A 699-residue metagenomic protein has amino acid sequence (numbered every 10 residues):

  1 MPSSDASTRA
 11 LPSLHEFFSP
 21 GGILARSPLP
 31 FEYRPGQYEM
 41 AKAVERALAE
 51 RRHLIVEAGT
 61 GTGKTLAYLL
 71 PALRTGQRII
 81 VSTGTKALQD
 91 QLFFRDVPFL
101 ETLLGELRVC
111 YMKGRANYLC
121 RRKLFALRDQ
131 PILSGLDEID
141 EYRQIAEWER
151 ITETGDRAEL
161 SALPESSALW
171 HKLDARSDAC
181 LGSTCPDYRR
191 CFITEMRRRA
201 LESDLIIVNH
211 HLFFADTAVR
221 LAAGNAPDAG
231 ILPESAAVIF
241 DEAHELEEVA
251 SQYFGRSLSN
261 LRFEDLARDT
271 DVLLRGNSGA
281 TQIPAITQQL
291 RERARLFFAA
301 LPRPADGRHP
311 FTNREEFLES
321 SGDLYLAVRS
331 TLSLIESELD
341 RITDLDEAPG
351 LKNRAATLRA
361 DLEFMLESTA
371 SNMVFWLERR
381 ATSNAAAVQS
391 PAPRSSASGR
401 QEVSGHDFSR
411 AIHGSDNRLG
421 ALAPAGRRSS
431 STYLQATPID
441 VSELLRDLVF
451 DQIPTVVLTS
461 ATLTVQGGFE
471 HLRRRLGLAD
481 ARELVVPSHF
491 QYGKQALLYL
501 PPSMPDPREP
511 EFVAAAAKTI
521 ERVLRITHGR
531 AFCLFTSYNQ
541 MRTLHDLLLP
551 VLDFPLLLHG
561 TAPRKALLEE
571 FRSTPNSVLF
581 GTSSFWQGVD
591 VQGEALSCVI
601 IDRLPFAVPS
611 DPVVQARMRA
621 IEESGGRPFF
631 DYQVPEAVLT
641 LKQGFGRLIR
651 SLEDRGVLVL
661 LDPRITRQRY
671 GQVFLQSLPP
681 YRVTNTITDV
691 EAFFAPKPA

Functional and structural regions predicted by a protein language model:
P2-P28, Q77-I206, H211-F214, R268-D271 (+4 more regions): A substrate-engagement module of RecA-like helicase motors
A49-Y68: Walker A/P-loop
R74, D90, S177-A179, S183-A327 (+1 more regions): Signature of the SF2 helicase/ATPase Hel1-core->accessory helical subdomain module
W170-I206, T217-D228, L334-A386, R427-M504 (+4 more regions): A contiguous, basic/glycine-rich beta-loop/short-helix subdomain that forms a polymer-engagement track
T382-S431: Intrinsic disorder/low-complexity segments
A496, P501-E511, H559-I665: Conserved RecA-like P-loop NTPase helicase motor core
S503-T536: Conserved interdomain hinge at the start of the Helicase C-terminal
T536-G560: Conserved helicase motor "Helicase C" RecA-like lobe of SF1/SF2 P-loop NTPases
